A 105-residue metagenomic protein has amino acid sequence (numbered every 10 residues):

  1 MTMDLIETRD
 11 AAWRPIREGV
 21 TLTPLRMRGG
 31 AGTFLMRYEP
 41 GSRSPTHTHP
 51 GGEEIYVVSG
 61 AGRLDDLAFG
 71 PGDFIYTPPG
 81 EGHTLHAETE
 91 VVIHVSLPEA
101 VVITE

Functional and structural regions predicted by a protein language model:
M1-G30, F34: A short, N-terminal "cap"/entry segment at the start of jelly-roll beta-barrel domains of the cupin/DSBH fold
R26-H49, R63, L67, Y76-G80: Conserved short histidine dyad/triad with adjacent acidic residue
P79-T104: Ligand-binding loop in jelly-roll beta-barrel domains
